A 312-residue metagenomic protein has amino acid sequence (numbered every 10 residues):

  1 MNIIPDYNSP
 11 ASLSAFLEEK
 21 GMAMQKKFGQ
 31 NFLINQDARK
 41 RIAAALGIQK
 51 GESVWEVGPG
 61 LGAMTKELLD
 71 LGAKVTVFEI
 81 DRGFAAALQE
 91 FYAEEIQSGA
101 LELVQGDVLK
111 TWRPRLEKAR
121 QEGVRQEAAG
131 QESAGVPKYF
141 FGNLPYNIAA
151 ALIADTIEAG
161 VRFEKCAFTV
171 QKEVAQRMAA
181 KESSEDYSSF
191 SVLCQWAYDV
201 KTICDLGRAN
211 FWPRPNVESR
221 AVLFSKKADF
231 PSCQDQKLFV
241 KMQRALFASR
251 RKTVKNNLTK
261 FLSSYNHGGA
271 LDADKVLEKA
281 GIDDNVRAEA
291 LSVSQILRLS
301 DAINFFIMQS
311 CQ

Functional and structural regions predicted by a protein language model:
M1-K241, A245, R298, A302-Q312: Catalytic cores of RNA-modifying enzymes
Q30, A288-L291: Glycine-rich loop motifs involved in handling phospho/adenylate chemistry
R220, F224-K226, P231-K275, A280-D283 (+1 more regions): An accessory alpha-helical subdomain
